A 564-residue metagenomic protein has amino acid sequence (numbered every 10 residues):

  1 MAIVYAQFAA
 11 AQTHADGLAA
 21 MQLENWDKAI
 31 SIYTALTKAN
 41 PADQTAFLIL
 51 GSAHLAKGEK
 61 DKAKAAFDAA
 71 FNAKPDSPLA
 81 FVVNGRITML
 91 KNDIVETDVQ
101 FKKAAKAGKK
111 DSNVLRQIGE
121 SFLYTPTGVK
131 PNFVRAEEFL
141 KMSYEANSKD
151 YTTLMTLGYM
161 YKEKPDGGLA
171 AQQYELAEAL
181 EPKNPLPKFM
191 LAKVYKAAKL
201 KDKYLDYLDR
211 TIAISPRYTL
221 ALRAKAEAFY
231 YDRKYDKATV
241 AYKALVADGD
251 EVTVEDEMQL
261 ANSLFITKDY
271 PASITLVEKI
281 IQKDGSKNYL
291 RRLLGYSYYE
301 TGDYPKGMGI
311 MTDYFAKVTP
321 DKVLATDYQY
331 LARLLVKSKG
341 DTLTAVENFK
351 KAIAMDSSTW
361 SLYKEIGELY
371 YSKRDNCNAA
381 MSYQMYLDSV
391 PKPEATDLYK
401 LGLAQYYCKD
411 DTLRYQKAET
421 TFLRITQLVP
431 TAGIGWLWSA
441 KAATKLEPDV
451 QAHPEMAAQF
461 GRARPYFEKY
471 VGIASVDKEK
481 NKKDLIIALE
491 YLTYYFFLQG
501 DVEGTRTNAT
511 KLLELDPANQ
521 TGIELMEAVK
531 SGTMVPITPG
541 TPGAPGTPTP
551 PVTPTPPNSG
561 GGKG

Functional and structural regions predicted by a protein language model:
V4-G500, G504, N508, E514-P517 (+3 more regions): Alpha-solenoid helical repeat scaffolds
P536-T541: Flexible, disordered linker segments and immediate boundary regions flanking tandem C2H2 zinc-finger modules
G546-G564: Long, low-complexity, intrinsically disordered segments
